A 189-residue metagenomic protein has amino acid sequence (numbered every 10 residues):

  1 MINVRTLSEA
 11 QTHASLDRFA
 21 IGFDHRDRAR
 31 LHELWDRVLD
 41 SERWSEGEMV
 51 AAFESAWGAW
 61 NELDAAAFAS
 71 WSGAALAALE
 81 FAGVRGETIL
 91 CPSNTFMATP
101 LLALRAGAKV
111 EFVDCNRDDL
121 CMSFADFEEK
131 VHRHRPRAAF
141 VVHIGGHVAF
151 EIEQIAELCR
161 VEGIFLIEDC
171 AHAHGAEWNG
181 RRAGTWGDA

Functional and structural regions predicted by a protein language model:
M1-V84: Conserved PLP-binding active-site segment in aminotransferase class I/II-type PLP enzymes
W35, W57, A74, I89 (+5 more regions): Generic structural signal for small/hydrophobic residues in well-ordered secondary structure, especially within
E54, D114-N116, E168-D169: Acidic active-site catalytic centers that drive phospho-/nucleotidyl reactions and related ester hydrolyses
W57-G58, A103, C159: A generic structural signal for well-ordered alpha-helical segments
F68, S72, S93, M97 (+3 more regions): Glycine-rich phosphate-binding loop at the start of an alpha helix
L76-H134: Conserved PLP-anchoring active-site segment centered on the Schiff-base-forming lysine
L120-D188: Active-site phosphate-binding strand-loop segment of PLP-dependent enzymes
